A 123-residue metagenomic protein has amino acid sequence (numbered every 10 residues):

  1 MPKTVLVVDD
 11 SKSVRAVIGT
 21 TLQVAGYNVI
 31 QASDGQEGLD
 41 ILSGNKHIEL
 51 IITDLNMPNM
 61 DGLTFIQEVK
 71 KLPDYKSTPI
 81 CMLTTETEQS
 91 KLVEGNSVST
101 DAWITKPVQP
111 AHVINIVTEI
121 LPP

Functional and structural regions predicted by a protein language model:
A16-V24: Charged docking surfaces used in two-component/phosphorelay signaling
Q31-L50: Acidic, metal-coordinating helix/loop segments flanking the phosphotransfer/catalytic sites of two-component signaling
H47-E49, D74-P79: His-Asp phosphorelay/catalytic-motif detector in bacterial-type signaling
D54, T84: Active-site residues of response regulator receiver
M57: Receiver (REC) domain active-site loop signature in two-component systems and cognate sites in sensor histidine kinases
V108-V117: C-terminal output helix
